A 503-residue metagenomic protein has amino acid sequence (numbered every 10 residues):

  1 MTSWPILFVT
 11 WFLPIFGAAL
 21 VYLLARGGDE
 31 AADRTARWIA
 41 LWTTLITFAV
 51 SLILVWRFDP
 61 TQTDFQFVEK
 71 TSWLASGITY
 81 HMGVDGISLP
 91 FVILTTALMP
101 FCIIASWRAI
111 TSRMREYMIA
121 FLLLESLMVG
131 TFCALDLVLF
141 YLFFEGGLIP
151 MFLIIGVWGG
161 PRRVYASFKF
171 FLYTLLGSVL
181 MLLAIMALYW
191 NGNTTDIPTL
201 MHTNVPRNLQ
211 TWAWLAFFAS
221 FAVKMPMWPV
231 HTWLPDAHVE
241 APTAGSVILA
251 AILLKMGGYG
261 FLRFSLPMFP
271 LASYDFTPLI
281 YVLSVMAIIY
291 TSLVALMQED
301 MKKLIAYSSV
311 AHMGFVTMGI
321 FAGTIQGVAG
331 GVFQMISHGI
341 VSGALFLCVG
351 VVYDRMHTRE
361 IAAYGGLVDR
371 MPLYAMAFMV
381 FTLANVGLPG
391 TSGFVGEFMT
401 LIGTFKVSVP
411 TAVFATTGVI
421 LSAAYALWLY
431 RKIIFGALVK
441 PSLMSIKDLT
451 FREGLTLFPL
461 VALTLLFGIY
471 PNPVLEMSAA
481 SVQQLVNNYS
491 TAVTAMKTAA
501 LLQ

Functional and structural regions predicted by a protein language model:
M1-F8, L20-I119, T194-T199, Q484: Transmembrane helix-loop-helix hairpins at membrane boundaries of multipass inner-membrane proteins
V9-G27, A219-A222, P226: N-terminal signal-anchor/start-transfer transmembrane helix
D33-L45, Y165-L175, M371-Y374, F451-P459: Alpha-helical transmembrane segments and their helix-start/interface "positive-inside/aromatic belt" motifs in integral
W42-W56, T174-L183, A384, I420 (+1 more regions): Hydrophobic alpha-helical membrane-insertion segments
F101-A109, S126-V138, I149-L429: Hydrophobic transmembrane alpha-helices and their helix-loop junctions in integral membrane proteins
I104-A120, A251, S442-R452: Cytoplasmic juxtamembrane regions at transmembrane-helix boundaries
E145: Short phosphate-coordinating micro-motif centered on Lys-Gly-acidic
M371-P372, A426-Q503: Cytoplasmic/organellar membrane-interface segments at the starts of transmembrane helices in multi-pass inner-membrane
